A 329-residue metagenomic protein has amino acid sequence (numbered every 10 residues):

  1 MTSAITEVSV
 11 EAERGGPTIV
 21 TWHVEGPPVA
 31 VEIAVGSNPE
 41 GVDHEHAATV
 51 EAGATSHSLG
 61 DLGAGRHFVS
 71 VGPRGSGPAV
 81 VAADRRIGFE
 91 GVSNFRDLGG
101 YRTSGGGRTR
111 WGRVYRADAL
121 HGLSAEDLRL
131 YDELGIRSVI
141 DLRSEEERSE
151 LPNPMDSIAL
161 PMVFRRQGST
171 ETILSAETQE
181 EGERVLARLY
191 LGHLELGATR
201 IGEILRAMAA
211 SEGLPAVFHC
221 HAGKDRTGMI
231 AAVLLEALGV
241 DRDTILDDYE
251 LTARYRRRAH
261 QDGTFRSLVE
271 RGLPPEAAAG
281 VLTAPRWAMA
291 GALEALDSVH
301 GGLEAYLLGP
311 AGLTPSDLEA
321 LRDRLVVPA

Functional and structural regions predicted by a protein language model:
M1-A216, M229-A329: Cys-dependent protein tyrosine phosphatase-like superfamily
V217-H221: Residues at the beta-strand->loop junction immediately N-terminal to the Walker
A222, R226-T227: Ser/Thr-glycine-rich phosphate-binding loops at phosphate-binding pockets of nucleotides, nucleotide cofactors
